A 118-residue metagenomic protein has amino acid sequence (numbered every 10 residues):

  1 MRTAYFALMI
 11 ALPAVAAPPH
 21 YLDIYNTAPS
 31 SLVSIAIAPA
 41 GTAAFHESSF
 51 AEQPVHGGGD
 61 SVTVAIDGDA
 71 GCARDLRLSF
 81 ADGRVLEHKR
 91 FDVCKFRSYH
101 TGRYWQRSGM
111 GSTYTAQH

Functional and structural regions predicted by a protein language model:
T3-A14: Sec-dependent N-terminal signal peptides
A16-G71, R77-H118: Intrinsically disordered, low-complexity segments enriched in small/polar residues
